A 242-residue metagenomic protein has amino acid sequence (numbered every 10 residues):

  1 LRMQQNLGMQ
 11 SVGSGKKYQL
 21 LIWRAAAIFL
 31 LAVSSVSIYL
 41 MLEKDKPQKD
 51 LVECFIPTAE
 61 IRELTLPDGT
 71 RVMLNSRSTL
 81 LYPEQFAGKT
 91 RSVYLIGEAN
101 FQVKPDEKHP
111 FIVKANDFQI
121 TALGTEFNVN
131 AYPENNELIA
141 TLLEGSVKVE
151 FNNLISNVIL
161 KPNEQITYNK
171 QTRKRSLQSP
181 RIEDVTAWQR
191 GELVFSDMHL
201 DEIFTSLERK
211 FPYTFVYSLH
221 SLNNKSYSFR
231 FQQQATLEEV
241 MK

Functional and structural regions predicted by a protein language model:
L1-Q4: A short, acidic loop/turn at secondary-structure junctions
L7-K242: A residue-level detector for the "anchor" residue at the start of short, highly conserved motifs
